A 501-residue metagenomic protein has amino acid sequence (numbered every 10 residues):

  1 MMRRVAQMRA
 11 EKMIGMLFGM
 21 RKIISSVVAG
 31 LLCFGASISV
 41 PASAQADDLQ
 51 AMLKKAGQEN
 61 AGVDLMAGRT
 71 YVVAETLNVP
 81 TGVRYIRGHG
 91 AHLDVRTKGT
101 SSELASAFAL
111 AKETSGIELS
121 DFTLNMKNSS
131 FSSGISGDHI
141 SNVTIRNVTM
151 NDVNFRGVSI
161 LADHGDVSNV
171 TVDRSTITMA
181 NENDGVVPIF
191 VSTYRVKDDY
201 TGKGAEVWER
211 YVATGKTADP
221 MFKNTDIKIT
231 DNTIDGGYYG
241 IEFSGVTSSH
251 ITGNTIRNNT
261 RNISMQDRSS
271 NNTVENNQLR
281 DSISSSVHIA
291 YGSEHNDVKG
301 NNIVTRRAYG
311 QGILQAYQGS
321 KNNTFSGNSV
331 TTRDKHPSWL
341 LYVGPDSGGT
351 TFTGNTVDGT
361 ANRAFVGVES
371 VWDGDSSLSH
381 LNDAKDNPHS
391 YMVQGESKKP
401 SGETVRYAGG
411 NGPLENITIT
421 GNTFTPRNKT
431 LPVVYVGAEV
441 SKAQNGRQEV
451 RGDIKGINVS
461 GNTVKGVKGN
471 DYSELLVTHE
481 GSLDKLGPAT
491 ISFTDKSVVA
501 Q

Functional and structural regions predicted by a protein language model:
A6, E11-V28: Bacterial N-terminal signal peptides that target proteins for export
F34-A42: C-terminal segment of classical bacterial N-terminal signal peptides
A42-D64, T76-N78: Acidic Gly/Asp/Thr-rich repetitive segments characteristic of extracellular carbohydrate-active and adhesion proteins
Q50, K54, T70-R87, D94-S120 (+6 more regions): Extracellular beta-strand-rich solenoid/capping regions of secreted or surface-exposed proteins that bind or remodel
D64, V72, N78, R87 (+23 more regions): Extracellular beta-strand solenoid repeats
V73-T76, V95-S101, K127-G134, V153-I160 (+11 more regions): Short glycine/acidic-rich loop motifs that flank beta-strands on beta-rich extracellular proteins
A111-N259: Right-handed parallel beta-helix
